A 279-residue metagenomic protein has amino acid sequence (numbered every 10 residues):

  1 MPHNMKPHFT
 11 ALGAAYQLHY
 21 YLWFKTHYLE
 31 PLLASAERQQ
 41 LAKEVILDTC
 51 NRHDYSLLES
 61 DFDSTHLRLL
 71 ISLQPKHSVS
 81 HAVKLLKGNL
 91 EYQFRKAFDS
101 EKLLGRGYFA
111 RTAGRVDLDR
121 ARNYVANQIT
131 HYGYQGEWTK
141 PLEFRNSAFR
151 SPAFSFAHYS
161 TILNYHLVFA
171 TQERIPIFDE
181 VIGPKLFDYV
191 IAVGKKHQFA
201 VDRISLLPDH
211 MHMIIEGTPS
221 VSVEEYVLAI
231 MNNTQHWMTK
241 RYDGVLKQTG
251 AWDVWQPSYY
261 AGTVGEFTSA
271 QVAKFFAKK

Functional and structural regions predicted by a protein language model:
P2-K279: Charge-rich, low-complexity N-terminal segments
